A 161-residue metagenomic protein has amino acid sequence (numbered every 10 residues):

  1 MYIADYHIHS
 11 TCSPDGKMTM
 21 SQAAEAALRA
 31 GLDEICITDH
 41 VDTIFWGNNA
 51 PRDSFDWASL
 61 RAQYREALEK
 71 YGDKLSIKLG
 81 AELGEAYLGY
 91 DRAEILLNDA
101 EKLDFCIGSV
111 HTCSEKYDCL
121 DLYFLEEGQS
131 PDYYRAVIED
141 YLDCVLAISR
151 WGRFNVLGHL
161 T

Functional and structural regions predicted by a protein language model:
M1-Y90, E94, N98, L160: An N-terminally biased module of ancient metal coordination in phosphate/nucleic-acid-related enzymes
C12-P14, E101-L103, I107-T161: Domain-core and long-helix interface of multi-subunit machines
